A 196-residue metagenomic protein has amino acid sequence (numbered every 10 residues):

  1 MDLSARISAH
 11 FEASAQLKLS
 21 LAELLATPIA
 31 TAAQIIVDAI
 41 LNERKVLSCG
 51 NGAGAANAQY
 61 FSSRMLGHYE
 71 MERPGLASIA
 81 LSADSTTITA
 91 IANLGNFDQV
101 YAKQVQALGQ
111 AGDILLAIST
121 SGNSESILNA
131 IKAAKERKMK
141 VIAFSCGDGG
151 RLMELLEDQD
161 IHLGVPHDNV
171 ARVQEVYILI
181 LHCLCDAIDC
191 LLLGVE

Functional and structural regions predicted by a protein language model:
M1-L24: Generic N-terminal amphipathic, Lys/Arg-enriched alpha-helix
L3, L25-I29, G54, K135: Residue-level recognition of alpha-helical structural elements
L17, N42-E43, A111, D158: Structured helix-beta-strand junction loops
E23-N42: A short, well-structured juxtamembrane/interface segment
V46-L47, V141: Hydrophobic beta-strand scaffold residues
G54-A55, Q59-G194: Glycine-rich phosphate-binding loops that contact phosphosugars or nucleotide phosphates
